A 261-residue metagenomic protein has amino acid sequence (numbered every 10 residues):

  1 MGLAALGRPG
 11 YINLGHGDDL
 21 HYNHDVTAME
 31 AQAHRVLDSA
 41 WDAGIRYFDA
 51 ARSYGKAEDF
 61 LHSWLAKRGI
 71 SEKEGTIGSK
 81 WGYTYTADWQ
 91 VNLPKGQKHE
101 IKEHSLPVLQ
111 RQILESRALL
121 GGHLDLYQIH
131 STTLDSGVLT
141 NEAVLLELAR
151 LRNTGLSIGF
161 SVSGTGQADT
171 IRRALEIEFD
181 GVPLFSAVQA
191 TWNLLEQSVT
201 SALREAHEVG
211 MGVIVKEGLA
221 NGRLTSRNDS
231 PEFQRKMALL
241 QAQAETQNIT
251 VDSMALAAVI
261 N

Functional and structural regions predicted by a protein language model:
M1, A40, F48, L61 (+7 more regions): Conserved, mostly hydrophobic/aromatic
M1-T76, K80: N-terminal binding-site loop/beta-alpha segment at the start of enzyme catalytic domains that lines or forms
G7-N13, Y85-V91, R223-T225: Short acidic/His/Gly/Ser-rich catalytic and metal-binding motifs that mark active-site loops of diverse hydrolases
P9-A31, L93-Q110, D135-S136, E245: Active-site mouth loops of central-metabolism enzymes
E30, L114, S131-N261: Beta/alpha (TIM)-barrel catalytic core signal, keyed to glycine-rich beta->alpha loops juxtaposed to Asp/Glu that bind
A43-Y47, I70-G75, G121-D125, N153-I158 (+2 more regions): Short, well-ordered coil/turn segments that N-cap beta-strands
E72-L106: Structural motif corresponding to the early beta-alpha repeats
P107-Q128: CE4/NodB-like, metal-dependent polysaccharide N-deacetylase domain that modifies extracellular/periplasmic N-acetylated
